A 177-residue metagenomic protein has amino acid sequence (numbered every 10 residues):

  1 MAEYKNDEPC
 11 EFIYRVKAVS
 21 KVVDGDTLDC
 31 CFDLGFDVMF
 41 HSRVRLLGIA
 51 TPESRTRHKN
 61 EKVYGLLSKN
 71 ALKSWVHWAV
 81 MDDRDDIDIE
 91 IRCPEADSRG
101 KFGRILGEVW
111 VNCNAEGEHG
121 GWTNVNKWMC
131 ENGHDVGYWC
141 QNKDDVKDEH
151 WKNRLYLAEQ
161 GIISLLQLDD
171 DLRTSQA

Functional and structural regions predicted by a protein language model:
M1-A177: Small beta-barrel nucleic-acid-binding modules, primarily SNase/OB-fold domains and secondarily Tudor-like barrels
